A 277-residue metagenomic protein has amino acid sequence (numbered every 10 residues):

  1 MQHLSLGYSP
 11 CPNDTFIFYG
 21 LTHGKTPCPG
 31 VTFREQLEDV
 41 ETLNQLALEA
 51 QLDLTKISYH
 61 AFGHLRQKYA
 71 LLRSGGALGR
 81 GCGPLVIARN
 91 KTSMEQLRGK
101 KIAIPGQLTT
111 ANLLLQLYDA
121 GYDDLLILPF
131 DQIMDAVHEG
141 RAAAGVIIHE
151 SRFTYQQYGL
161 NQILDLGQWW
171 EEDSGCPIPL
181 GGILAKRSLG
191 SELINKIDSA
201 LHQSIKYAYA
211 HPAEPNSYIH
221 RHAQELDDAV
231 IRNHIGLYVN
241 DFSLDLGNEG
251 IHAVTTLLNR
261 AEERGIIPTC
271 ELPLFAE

Functional and structural regions predicted by a protein language model:
Q2-H23, L37, P84-A143, E150 (+1 more regions): Bilobed "Venus flytrap"/periplasmic-binding protein-like clamshell domains and structurally analogous long
L4-S5, K68-G76, K101: A structural signal for short loop-to-beta-strand junctions that line the ligand-binding cleft of periplasmic/secreted
C28-T42: A short beta-strand-loop structural module common to alpha/beta enzyme folds
D39-E41, A47-G63, P129-F130, I147-R152: Beta->alpha turn/N-cap motifs
L71-S93, E171-S188: Hydrophobic/proline-rich hinge and linker segments of small-molecule sensing/allosteric domains, predominantly
F130-R221: Pocket-lining segment of extracytoplasmic ligand-binding domains
G190-R260: Secondary-structure end/capping motifs
R260-E277: Conserved C-terminal helix/tail region of periplasmic/extracytoplasmic solute-binding proteins
